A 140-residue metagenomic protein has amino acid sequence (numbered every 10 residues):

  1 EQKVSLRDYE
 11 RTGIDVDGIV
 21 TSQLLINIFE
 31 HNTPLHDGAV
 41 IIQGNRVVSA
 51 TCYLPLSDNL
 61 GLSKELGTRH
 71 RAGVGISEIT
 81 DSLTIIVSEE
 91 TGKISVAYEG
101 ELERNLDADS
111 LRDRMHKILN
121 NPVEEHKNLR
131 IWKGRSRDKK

Functional and structural regions predicted by a protein language model:
E1-K140: Divalent-cation
